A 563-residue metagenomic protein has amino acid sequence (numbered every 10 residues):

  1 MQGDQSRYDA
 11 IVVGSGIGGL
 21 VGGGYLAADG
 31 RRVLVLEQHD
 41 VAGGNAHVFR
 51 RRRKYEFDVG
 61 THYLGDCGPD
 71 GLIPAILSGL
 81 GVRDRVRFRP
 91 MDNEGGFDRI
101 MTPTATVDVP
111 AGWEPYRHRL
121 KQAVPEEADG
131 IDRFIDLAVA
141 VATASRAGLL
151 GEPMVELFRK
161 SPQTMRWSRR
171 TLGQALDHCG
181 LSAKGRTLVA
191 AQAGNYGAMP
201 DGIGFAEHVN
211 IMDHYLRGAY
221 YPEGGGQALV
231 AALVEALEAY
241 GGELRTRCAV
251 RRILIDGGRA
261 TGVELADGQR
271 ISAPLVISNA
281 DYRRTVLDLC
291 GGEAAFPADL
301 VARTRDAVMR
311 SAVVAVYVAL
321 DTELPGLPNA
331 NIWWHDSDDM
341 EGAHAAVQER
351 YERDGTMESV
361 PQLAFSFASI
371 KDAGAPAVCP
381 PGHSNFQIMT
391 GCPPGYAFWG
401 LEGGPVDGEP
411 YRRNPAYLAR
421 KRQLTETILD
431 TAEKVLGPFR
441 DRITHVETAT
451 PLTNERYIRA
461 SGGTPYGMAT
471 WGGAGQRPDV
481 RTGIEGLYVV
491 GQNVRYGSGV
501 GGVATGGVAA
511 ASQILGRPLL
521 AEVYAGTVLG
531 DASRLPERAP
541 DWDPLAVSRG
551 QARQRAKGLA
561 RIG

Functional and structural regions predicted by a protein language model:
Q2-A140, G467-A469: N-terminal glycine-rich phosphate/pyrophosphate-binding loop and immediately adjacent elements
T61, V494-L515: A conserved FAD-binding loop/helix module that cradles the flavin
P103-I203: Rossmann-like flavin
S182-P200, V360-S366, T427-Y496: A glycine-rich dinucleotide-binding beta-alpha-beta segment and adjacent secondary-structure elements that constitute
V209-E264: Helical element adjacent to the flavin cofactor pocket in flavoenzyme catalytic cores
R251-P380, D531: Mid-domain catalytic core of redox enzymes that form a hydrophobic substrate pocket/lid adjacent to a catalytic redox
I255, L515-R553: Active-site-proximal substrate-binding core of FAD-dependent oxidoreductases
D321-A449: C-terminal segments that line or cap access tunnels to active or ligand-binding sites in enzymes and enzyme-associated
